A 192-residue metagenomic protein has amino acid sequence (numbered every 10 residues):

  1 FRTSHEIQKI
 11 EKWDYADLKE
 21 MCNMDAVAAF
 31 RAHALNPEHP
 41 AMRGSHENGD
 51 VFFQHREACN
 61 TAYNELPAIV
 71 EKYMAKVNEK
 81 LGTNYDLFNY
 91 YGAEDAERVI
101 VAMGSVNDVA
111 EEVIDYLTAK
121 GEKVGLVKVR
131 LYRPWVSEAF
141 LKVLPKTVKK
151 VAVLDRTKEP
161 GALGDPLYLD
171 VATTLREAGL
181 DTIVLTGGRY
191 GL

Functional and structural regions predicted by a protein language model:
F1-Y90: Conformationally flexible catalytic loops at phosphate/diphosphate-handling active centers
R2-K12, E111-V113, E138-A139, A162-P166: Short acidic, glycine/serine/threonine-rich loops at helix termini
L66-Y85, A102-A110, V129-S137: A general structural motif
Y91-E94, V143-P145, A178-G179: Solvent-exposed alpha-helices and their adjacent loops that cap or buttress functional pockets in soluble metabolic
E94-E122, W135-K142: Redox- and metal-dependent alpha/beta enzyme cores, enriched for Fe-S-associated oxidoreductases and cofactor-handling
K128-R133, G187-G191: Short beta->alpha junction loops
K150-L192: Peripheral docking tails and interdomain loops at the edges of cofactor- or intermediate-handling domains
